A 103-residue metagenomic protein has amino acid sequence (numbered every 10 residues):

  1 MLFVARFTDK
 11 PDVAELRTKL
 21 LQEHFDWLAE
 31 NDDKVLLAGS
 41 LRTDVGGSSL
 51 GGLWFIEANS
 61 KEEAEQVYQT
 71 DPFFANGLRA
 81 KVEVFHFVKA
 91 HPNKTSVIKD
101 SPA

Functional and structural regions predicted by a protein language model:
M1-A103: Conserved, structured core segments of small domains
